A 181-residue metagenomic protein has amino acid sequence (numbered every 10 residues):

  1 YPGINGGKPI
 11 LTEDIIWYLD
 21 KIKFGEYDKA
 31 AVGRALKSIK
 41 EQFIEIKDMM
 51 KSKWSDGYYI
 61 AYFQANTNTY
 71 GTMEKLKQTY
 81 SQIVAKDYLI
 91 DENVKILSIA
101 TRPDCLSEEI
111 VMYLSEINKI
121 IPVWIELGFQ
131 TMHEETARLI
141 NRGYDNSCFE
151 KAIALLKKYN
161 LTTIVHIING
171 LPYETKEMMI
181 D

Functional and structural regions predicted by a protein language model:
Y1-E41: Canonical Radical SAM [4Fe-4S] cluster-binding loop centered on the CxxxCxxC motif and its immediate flanking residues
G3-G6, N68, M132-E134, G170: A short, flexible beta-alpha/helix-coil linker loop
K29, G33, N66, T101 (+2 more regions): Short, flexible active-site loop motifs that bind/organize anionic cofactors or intermediates
V32-L36, K40, M73, R142-N146 (+2 more regions): Flexible, glycine- and charge-enriched loops at secondary-structure boundaries
A35, I39-Y58: Glycine-rich, N-terminal phosphate-binding loop and its surrounding beta-alpha-beta segment
K51-N146, K151-A152, K157-K158: Conserved SAM/AdoMet-binding glycine-rich loop
D104-S107, G170-I180: Active-site glycine- and acidic-residue-rich loops that bind and position anionic ligands or nucleotide-like cofactors
E134, Y159-K176: Conserved strand-turn element in the central/C-terminal portion of the radical SAM core barrel that lines
